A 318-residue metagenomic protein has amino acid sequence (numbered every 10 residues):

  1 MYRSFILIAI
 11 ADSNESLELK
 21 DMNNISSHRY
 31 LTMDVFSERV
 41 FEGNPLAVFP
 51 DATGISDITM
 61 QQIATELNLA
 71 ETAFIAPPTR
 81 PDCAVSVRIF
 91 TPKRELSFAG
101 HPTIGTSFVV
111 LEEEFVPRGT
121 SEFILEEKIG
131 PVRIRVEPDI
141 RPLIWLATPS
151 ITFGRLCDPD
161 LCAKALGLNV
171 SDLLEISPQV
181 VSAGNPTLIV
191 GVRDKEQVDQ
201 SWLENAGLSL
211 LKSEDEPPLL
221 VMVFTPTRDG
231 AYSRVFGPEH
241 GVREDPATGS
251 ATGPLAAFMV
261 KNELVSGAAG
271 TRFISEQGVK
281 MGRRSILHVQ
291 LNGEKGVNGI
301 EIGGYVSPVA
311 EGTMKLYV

Functional and structural regions predicted by a protein language model:
R3-D21: Short, Lys/Arg-enriched N-terminal segments with co-localized hydrophobic residues within the first ~10-30 amino acids
L19-F98, I104-V318: Active-site proximal loop and beta-alpha junction motif in alpha/beta enzyme cores
